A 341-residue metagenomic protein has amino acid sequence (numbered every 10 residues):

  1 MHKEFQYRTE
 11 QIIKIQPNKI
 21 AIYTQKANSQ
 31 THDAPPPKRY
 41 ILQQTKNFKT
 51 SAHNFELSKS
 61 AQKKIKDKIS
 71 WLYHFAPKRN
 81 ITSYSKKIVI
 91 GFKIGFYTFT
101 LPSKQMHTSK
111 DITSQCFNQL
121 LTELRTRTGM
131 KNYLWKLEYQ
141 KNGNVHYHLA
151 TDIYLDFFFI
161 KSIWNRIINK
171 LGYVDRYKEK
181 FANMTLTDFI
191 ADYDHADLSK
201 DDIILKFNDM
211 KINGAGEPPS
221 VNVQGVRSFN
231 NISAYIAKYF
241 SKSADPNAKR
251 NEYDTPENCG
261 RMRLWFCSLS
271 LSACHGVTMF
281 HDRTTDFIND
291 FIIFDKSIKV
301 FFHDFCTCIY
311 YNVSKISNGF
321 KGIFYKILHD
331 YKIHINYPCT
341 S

Functional and structural regions predicted by a protein language model:
M1-G143, Y154-S341: Right-hand nucleic-acid polymerase module
